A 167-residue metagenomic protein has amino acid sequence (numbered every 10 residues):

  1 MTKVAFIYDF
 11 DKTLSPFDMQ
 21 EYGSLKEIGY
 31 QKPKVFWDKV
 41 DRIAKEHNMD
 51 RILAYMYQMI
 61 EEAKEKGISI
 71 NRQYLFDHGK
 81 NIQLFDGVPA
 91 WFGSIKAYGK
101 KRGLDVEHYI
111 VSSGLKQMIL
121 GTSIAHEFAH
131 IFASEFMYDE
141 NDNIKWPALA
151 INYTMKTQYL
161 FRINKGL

Functional and structural regions predicted by a protein language model:
M1-K145: Alpha-helical substrate-recognition element adjacent to the catalytic core
A129, A133-L167: Conserved acidic, metal-coordinating active-site core of Asp-based, Mg2+-dependent phosphoryl-transfer enzymes
